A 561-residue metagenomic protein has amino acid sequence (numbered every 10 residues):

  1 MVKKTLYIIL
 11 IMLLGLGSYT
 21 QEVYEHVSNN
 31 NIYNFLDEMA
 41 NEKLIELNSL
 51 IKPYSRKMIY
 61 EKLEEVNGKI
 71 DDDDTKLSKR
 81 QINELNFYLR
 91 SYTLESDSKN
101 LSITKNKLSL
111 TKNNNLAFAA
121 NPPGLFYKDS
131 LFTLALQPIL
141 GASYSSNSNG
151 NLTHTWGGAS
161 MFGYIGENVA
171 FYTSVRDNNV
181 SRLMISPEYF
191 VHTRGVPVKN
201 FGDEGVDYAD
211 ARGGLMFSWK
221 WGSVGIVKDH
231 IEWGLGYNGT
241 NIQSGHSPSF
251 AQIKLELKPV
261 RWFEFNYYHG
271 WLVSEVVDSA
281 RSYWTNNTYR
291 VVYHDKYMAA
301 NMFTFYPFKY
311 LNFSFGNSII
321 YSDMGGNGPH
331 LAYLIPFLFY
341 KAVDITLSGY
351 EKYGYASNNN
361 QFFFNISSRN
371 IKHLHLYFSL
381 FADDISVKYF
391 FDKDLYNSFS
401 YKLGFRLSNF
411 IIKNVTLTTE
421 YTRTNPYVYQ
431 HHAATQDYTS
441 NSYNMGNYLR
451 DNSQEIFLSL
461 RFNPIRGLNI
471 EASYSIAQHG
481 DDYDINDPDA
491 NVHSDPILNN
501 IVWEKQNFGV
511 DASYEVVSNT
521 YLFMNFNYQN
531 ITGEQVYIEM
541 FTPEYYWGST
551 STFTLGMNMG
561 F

Functional and structural regions predicted by a protein language model:
V2, E25-S28: Short, charge-enriched, intrinsically disordered boundary segments that mark the beginning of a structured element
K3-I9: Sec-dependent signal peptide recognition, specifically the positively charged N-region followed immediately by
S18-E25: Boundary at the C-terminal end of the N-terminal hydrophobic targeting segment
V23, N30, I45-L50, S55-K57 (+6 more regions): Outer-membrane beta-barrel channel domains
V27, N34-E38: Basic helix-extension-helix modules of the SAP/HeH family
M39-I45: Acidic/histidine-rich, surface-exposed loop or edge segments in extracytoplasmic proteins
Y208, L311-F561: Exposed, low-structure sequence patches enriched in small/polar residues
